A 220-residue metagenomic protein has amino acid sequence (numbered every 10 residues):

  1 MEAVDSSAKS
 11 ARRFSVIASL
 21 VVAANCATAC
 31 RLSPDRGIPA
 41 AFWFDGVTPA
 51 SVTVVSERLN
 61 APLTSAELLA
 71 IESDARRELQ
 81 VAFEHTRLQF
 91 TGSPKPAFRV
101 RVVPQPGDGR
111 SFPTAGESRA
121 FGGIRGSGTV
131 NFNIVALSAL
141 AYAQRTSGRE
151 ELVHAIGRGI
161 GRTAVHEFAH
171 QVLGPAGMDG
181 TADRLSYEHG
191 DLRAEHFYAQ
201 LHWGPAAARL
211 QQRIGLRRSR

Functional and structural regions predicted by a protein language model:
M1-A11: N-terminal secretory signal peptides that target proteins for export/translocation
R13-V21: Sec-dependent N-terminal signal peptides
L32-A75: Fold-level signature of zinc-dependent metallopeptidase catalytic domains
A41-D45, T53, R99-V103, Y187-H189: Soluble periplasmic/extracytoplasmic beta-strand elements of cell-envelope proteins
V55-L69, Y142-E150, Y198-R213: Short, polar loop/linker segments at the starts of domains and inter-domain junctions
S65-G180: Metzincin-family zinc-dependent endopeptidase catalytic domain
V153-R220: The catalytic-center signature of Zn2+-dependent metalloproteases
